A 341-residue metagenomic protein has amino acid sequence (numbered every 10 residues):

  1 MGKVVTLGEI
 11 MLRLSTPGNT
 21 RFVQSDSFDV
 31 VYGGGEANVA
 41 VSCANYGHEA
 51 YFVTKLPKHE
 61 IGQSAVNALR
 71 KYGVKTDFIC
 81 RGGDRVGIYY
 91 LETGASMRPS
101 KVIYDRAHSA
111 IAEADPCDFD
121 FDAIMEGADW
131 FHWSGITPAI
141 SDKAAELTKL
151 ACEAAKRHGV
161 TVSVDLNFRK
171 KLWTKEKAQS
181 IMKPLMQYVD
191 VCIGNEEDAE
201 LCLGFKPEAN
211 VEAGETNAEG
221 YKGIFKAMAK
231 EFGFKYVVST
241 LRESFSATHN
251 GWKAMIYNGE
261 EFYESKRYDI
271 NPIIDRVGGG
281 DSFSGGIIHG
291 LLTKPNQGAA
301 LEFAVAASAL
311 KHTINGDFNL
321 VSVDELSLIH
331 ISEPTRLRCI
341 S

Functional and structural regions predicted by a protein language model:
M1-K75, I79, A95-M97, I111-P116 (+1 more regions): Glycine-rich phosphate/adenosyl-contacting loop at the front of the ribokinase-like
T6-T20, N250-S265: Acidic-glycine-rich active-site phosphate/pyrophosphate-binding loop
E92-A145: Conserved phosphate-binding/catalytic loop of the ribokinase/pfkB sugar-kinase fold
E146-H158, I181-Y188: Catalytic-core regions built around general acid/base machinery
R157-T161, F232-K235: A short helix->loop->beta-strand "cap" motif at the edges of active sites that frequently abuts
L172-E260: Conserved phosphate/ATP/ADP-binding segment of small-molecule kinases
Y263-L328: Conserved post-catalytic alpha-helical subdomain immediately downstream of the catalytic base and nucleotide-binding
I329-S341: Single conserved hydrophobic/aromatic residue that forms the stacking wall/gate of nucleotide- or nucleobase-binding
